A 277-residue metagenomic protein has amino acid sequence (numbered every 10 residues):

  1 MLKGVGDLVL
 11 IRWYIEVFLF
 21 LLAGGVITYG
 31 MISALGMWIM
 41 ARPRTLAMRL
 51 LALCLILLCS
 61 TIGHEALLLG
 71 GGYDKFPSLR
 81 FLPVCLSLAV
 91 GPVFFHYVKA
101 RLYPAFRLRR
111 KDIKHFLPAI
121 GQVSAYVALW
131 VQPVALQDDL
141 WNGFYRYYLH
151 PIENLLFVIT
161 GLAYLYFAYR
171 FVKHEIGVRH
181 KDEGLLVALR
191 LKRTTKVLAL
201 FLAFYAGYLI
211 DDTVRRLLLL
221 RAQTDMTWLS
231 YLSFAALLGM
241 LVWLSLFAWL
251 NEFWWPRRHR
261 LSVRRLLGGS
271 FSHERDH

Functional and structural regions predicted by a protein language model:
L2-Y29, N154-V158: Hydrophobic transmembrane alpha-helical segments in integral membrane proteins
A23-A34, L50-L69, V90-P92, Q122-Y126 (+1 more regions): Hydrophobic alpha-helical transmembrane segments of multi-pass membrane proteins
P43, S60-L82, V134-D138, D211-Q223: Helix-loop junctions on the outward
Y73-C85, W141-H150, A222-L232: Non-cytosolic membrane-interface motifs at loop->transmembrane helix junctions
K75-S78, Y147-Y164, F234-L238: Alpha-helical transmembrane segments
V90, L162-G177: Membrane-water interface of transmembrane alpha-helices
L102-Q132, Y145-N154, G184-L202: The cytoplasmic-loop to transmembrane-helix boundary for the fourth helix
L246-H277: Membrane-proximal linker segments that couple transmembrane helices to downstream signaling/catalytic modules
